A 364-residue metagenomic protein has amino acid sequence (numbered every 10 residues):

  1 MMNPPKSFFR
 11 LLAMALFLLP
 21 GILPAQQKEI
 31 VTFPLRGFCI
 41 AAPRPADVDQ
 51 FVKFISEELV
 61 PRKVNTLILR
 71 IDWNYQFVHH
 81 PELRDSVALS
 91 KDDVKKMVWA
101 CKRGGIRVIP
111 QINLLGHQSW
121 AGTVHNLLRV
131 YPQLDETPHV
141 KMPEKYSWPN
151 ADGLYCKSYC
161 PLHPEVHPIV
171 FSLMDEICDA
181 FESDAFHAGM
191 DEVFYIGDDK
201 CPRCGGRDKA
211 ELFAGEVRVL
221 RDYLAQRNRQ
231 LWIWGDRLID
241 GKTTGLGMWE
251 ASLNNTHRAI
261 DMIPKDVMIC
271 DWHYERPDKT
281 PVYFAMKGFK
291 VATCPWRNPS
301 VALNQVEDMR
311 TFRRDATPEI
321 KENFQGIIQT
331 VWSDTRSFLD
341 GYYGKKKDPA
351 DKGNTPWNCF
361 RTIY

Functional and structural regions predicted by a protein language model:
M2-L12: Bacterial N-terminal signal peptides that target proteins for export
L11-G21: Bacterial N-terminal signal peptides
G21, P43-P45, W332: Generic structural motif
A25-Q27: Boundary at the C-terminal end of the N-terminal hydrophobic targeting segment
E29-V31: N-terminal low-complexity, Pro/Thr/Ser-rich intrinsically disordered segments that act as propeptides or flexible
P34: Active-site loop of classical SDR/Rossmann-like NAD(P)-dependent oxidoreductases, centered on the catalytic Tyr-X3-Lys
G37-L253, A259-I263, V267: Aromatic-lined carbohydrate-binding surfaces of glycoside hydrolases
N65, A180, P202-I363: Catalytic-core regions of glycoside hydrolase
